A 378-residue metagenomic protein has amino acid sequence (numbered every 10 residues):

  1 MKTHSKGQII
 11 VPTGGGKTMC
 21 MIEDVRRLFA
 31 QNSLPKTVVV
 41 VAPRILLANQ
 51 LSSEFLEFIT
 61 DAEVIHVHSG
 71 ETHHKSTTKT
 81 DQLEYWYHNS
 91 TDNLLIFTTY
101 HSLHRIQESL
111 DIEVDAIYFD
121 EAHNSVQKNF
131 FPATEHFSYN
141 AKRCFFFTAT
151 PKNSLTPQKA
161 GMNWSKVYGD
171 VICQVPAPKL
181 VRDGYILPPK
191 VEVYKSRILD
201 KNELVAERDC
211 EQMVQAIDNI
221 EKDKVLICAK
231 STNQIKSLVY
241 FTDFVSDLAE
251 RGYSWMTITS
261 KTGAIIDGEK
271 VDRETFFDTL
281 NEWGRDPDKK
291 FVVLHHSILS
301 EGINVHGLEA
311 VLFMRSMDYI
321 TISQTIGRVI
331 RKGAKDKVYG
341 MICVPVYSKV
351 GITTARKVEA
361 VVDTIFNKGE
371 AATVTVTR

Functional and structural regions predicted by a protein language model:
H4-D24: Walker A/P-loop
T18-C20, L34-I59, K230-K236: Conserved Walker A/P-loop ATP-binding site and its immediately adjacent core in helicase/helicase-like ATPase domains
L51, H104-L110, E121-F137, I303-H306: Conserved ATPase-coupling elements of RecA-like P-loop NTPase cores
S76-A116, I298: Conserved helix/coil segment N-terminal to the catalytic DExD/H
N124, G263-T373: Conserved RecA-like P-loop NTPase helicase motor core
N124-I186: Post-DEXD/H (motif II) to motif III coupling segment of the RecA-like Helicase ATP-binding lobe
D170-S237, F241-T242: Conserved interdomain linker/interface between the two RecA-like ATPase lobes of SF2 helicase motors
N233-T259: Conserved helicase motor "Helicase C" RecA-like lobe of SF1/SF2 P-loop NTPases
